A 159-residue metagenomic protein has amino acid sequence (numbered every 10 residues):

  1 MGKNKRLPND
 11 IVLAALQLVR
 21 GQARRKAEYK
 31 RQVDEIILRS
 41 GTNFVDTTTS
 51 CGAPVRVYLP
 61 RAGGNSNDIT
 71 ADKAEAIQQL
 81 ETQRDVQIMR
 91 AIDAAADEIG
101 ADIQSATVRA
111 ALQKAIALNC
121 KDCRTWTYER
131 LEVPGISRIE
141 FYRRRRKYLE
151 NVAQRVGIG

Functional and structural regions predicted by a protein language model:
M1-S105: N-terminal interaction/assembly modules
A23, G135, E140-Y142: Short alpha-helical segments used as structural interaction elements across diverse proteins
E98, N119, N151, R155: Mid-sequence acidic-hydrophobic segments that form the walls of catalytic/ligand-binding cavities or oligomerization
Q104-W126: Short amphipathic alpha helix immediately N-terminal
D122-S137: Helix-turn-helix DNA-binding module
F141-R155: DNA major-groove recognition helices of helix-turn-helix
I158-G159: Short, basic, alpha-helical segments at the C-terminal edge of helix-turn-helix-like DNA-binding modules
